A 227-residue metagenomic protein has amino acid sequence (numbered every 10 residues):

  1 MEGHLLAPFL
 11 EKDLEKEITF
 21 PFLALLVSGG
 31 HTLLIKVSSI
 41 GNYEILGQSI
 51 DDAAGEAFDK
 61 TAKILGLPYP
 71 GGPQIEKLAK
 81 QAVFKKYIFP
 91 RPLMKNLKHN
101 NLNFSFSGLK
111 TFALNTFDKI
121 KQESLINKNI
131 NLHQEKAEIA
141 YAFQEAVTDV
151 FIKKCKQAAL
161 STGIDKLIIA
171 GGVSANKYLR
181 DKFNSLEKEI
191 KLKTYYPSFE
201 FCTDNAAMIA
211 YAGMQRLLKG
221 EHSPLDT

Functional and structural regions predicted by a protein language model:
M1-F22, A212: Conserved phosphate-binding catalytic cores of ATP/NTP-utilizing and phosphoryl-transfer enzymes
E2, S38-V83, L109-K119: Glycine-rich phosphate-binding loop plus the immediately following alpha-helix
H4-L6, P197-T227: Glycine-rich phosphate-binding/hydrolytic loop that grips phosphoryl groups
L6, A24-L26, T32-K36: Short beta-strand scaffold segments in enzyme catalytic cores
S28-G30, L167-N176: Glycine-rich beta-strand-to-loop/alpha-helix junction loops that act as flexible
K77-L167, N176-I190, L217: A contiguous, well-structured pocket-lining segment that forms one wall/lid of small-molecule binding clefts in soluble
K166-L167, N184-I209: Conserved phosphate-binding/catalytic loops in two-lobed NTP-binding clefts
